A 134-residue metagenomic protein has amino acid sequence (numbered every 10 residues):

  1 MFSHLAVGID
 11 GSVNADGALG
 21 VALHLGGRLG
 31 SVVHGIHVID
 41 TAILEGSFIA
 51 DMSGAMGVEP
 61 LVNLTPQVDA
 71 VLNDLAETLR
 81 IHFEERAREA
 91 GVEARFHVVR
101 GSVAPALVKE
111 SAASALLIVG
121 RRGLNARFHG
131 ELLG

Functional and structural regions predicted by a protein language model:
M1-N63, A90: Small/aliphatic-rich secondary-structure junction motif
G11, A104, G123-A126: Short, flexible micro-motifs
N14, H34, D40-I43, Q67-L117: Structural beta-alpha unit
A18, V103, L132-L133: Amphipathic coiled-coil/heptad-repeat helices and related helical stalk/stem segments that mediate oligomerization
G46-S47, V108, H129-G130: Short, well-ordered secondary-structure micro-motifs
I49-D51, S111-A112, L133-G134: Short low-complexity, flexible loop/linker segments enriched in glycine and/or proline with clustered acidic
E59-Q67, G123-L124: Short, basic, helix/turn surface patches
V119-G134: Glycine-rich, Arg-bearing micro-motifs that act as flexible, cationic patches
